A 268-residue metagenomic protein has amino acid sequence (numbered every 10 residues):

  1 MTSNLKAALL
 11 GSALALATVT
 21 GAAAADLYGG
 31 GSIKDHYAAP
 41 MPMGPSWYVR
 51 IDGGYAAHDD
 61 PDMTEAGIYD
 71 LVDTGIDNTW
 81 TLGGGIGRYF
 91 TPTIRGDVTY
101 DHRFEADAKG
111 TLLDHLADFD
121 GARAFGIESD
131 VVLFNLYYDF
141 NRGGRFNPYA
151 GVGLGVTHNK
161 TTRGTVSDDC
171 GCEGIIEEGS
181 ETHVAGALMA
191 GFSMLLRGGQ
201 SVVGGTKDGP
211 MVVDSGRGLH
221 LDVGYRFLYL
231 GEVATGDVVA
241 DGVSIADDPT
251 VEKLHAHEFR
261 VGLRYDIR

Functional and structural regions predicted by a protein language model:
T2-R268: Gram-negative outer-membrane beta-barrel domains
